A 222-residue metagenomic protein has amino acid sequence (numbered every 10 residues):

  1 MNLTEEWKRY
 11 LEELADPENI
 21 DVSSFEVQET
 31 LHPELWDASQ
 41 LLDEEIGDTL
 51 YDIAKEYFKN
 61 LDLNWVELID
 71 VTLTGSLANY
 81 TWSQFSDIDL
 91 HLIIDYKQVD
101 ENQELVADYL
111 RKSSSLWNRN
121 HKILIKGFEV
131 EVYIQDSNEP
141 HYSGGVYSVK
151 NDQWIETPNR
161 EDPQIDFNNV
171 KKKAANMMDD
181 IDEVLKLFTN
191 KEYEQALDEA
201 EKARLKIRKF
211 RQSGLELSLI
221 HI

Functional and structural regions predicted by a protein language model:
M1-A15: Short acidic, low-complexity intrinsically disordered linear motifs used for protein-protein interactions
I20-L42: Low-complexity, highly charged intrinsically disordered N-terminal segments that act as targeting/localization
E34-L61, T72-Y80, Q84-F85, H91-Y133: Metal-dependent nucleotidyltransferase catalytic core
K122-D198: Conserved NTP/Mg2+-binding pocket subregion across the NTase superfamily
L185-S218: Extended alpha-helical scaffolds
I220-I222: Conserved small/polar residues in nucleotide/adenosyl-binding loops
